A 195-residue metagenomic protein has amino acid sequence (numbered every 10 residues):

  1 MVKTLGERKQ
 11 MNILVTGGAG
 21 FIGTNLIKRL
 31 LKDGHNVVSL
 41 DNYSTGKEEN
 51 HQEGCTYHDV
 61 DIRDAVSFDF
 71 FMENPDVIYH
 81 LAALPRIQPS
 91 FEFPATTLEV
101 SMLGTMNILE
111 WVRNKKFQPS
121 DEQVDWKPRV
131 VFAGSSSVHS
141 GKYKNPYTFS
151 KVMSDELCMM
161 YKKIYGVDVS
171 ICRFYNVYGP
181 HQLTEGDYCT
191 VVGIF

Functional and structural regions predicted by a protein language model:
V2-V177: N-terminal Rossmann-like NAD(P)+-binding domain of SDR-like oxidoreductases, especially those catalyzing
V152, V177-G193: Glycine/proline-rich active-site loop of Rossmann-fold NAD(P)-dependent oxidoreductases
